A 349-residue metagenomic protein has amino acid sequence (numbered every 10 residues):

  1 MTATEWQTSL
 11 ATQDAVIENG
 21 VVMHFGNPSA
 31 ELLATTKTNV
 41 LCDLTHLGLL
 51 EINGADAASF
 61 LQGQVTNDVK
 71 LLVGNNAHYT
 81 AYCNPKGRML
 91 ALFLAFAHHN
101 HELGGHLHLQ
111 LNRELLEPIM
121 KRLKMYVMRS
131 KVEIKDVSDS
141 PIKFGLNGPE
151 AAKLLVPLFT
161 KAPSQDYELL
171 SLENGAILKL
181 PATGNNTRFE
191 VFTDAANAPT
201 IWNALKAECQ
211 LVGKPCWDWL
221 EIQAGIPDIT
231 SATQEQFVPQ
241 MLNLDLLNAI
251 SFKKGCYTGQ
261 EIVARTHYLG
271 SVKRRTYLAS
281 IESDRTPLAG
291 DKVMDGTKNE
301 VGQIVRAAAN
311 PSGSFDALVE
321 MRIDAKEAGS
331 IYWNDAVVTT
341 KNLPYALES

Functional and structural regions predicted by a protein language model:
M1-Y79, C83, R88-A91, H99-H101: Acidic, proline/glycine-enriched N-terminal capping motif
P28-K37, T80-L92, A97, V127-S130 (+3 more regions): Short amphipathic beta-strand starts and helix->beta connectors
V40, L49, L94-A224: Acidic, low-complexity central loop/insert segments
C42-Q64, K135-L155, S271-E282: Short glycine-/aliphatic-rich beta-strand segments at the starts of folded cytosolic domains
G74-N76, A162-L170, P287-K292, G329: Glycine-centered loop/turn motifs
F93, L242-I250, Q260, A264-S349: Glycine-rich, small/acidic residue-mixed loop/short-helix segments
E190-S280: Anionic-ligand-binding alpha/beta catalytic cores of soluble enzymes and soluble regulatory domains that recognize
